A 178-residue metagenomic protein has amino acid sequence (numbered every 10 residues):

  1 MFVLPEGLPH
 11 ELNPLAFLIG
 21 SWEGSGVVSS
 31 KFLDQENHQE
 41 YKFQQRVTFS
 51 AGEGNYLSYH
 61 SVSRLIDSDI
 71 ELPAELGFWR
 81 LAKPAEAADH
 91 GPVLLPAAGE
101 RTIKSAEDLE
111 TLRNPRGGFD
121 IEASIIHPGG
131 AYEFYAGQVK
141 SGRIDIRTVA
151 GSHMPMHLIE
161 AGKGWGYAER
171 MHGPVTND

Functional and structural regions predicted by a protein language model:
M1-D178: Soluble ligand-binding/transfer domains with enclosed cavities or grooves
